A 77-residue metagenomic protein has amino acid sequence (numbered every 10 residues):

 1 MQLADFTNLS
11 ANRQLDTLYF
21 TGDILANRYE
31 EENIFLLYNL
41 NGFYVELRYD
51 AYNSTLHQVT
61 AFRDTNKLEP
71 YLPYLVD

Functional and structural regions predicted by a protein language model:
M1-D77: Polybasic/polar functional segments that serve as interface/processing modules
